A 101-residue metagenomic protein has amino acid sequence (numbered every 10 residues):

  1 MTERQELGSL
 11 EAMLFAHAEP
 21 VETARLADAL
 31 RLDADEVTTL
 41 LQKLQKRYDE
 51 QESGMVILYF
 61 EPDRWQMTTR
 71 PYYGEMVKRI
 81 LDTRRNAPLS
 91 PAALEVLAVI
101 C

Functional and structural regions predicted by a protein language model:
M1, G74-R85: Short, Lys/Arg-enriched N-terminal segment that forms or immediately precedes the first helix of a structured domain
M1-G8: Phosphate-centric recognition/catalysis
L10-F15, P88-C101: Short amphipathic alpha-helical interface segments
A16-E22: Short capping segments at the starts of secondary-structure elements
R25-A29: A short acidic, leucine-rich amphipathic alpha-helix
D33-K43: Short amphipathic alpha-helical interaction segments
K43-E75: Charged low-complexity interaction tracts in eukaryotic proteins
